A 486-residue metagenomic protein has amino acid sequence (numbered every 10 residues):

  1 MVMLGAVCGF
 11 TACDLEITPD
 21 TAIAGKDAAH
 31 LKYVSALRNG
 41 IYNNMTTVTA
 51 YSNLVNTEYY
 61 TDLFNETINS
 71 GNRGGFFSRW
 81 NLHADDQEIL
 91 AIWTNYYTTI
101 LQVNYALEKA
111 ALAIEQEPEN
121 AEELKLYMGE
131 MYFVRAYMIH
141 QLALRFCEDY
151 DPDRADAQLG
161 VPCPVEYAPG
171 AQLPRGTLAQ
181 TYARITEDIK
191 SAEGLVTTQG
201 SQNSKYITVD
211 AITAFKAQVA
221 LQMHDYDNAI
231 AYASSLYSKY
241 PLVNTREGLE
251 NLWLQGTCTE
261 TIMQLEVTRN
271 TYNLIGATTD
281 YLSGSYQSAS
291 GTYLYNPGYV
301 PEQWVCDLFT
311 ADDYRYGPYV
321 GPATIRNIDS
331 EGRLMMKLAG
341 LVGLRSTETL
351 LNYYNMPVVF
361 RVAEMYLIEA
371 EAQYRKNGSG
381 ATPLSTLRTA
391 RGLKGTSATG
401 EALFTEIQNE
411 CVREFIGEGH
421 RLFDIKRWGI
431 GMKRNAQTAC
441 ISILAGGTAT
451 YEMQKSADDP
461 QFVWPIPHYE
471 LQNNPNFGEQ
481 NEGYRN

Functional and structural regions predicted by a protein language model:
M1-A12: Sec-dependent bacterial lipoprotein signal peptides
C13-T61, V305-D312, N435-N486: Membrane-proximal, proline-rich intrinsically disordered regions
I23-A28, S52-S70, C147-A157, T198-T278 (+1 more regions): Short, surface-exposed recognition loops and adjoining beta-strand edges that mediate ligand/DNA contacts, enriched
R73-F146, G176, G194-T197, L350-P357 (+2 more regions): Conserved, well-structured interaction surfaces
I100-V103, Y182, I189, A233 (+2 more regions): Inward-facing hydrophobic residues that define packing positions of alpha-helical scaffold repeats
R184, N228, S379-T382: Alpha-helical positions within canonical tetratricopeptide repeat
M223-H224, I230-S234, S238-L350, N355 (+5 more regions): Extended ligand-binding clefts on enzyme/binding-domain cores
